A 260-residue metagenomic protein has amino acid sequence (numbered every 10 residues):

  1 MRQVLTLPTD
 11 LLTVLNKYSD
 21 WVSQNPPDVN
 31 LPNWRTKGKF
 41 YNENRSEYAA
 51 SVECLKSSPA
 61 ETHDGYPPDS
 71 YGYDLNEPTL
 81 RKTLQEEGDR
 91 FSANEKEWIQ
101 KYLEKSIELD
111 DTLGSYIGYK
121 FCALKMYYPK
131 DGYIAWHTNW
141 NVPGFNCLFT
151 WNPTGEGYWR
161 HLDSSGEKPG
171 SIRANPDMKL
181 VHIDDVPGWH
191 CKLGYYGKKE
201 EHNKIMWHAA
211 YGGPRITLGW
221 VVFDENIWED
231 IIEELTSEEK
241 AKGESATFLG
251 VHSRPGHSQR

Functional and structural regions predicted by a protein language model:
M1-Q3, P8, L15-P27, L31 (+10 more regions): Catalytic phosphate/metal-binding cores of nucleic-acid and nucleotide-processing enzymes, i.e., regions that mediate
Y18-P26, S106-I117, Y196, L235-E239 (+1 more regions): Hydrophobic, Leu/Ile/Phe/Ala-enriched alpha-helical segments that form helix-helix packing faces
W21, K37, Y41-I134, T138: Signature of the catalytic double-stranded beta-helix
Y116-Y119, V142, Y211-G213: A generic structural signal for short, non-catalytic loop/turn and secondary-structure boundary residues
F121-E200: Catalytic core of non-heme Fe(II) oxygenases with the double-stranded beta-helix
F145-P153, H190-D230: A short hydrophobic beta-strand segment most commonly corresponding to one strand of the jelly-roll/cupin
H161-S164, Y211-R260: Double-stranded beta-helix
